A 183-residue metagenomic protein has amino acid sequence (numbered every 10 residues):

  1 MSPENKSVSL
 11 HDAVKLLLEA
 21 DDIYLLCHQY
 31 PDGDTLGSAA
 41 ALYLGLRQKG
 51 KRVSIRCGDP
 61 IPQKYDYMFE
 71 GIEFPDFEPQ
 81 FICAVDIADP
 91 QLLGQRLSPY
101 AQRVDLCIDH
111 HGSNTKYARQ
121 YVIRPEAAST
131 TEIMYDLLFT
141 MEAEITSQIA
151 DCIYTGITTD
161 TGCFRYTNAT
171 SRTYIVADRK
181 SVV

Functional and structural regions predicted by a protein language model:
S2-Y30, A41-Q48, T115-V183: A structured phosphate/pyrophosphate-recognition subdomain
A20-Q80: Anionic-ligand anchoring segments at beta-strand to alpha-helix junctions in alpha/beta enzyme folds, i.e., glycine
L25, I55-C57, C107-I108, I145-S147: General beta-strand structural signal in soluble alpha/beta enzymes
L36-S38, P90, S113, F164: General alpha-helical segment detector with a strong preference for membrane-spanning helices and helix-boundary regions
K51, R103, A143: Short glycine/serine/threonine/alanine-rich loop segments
R52-I55, F81-A84, H110-S113, I133-D136 (+1 more regions): Short, surface-exposed, polar/charged, turn-prone segments marking secondary-structure boundaries
D66-Q120: Active-site cofactor/cluster-binding pocket
